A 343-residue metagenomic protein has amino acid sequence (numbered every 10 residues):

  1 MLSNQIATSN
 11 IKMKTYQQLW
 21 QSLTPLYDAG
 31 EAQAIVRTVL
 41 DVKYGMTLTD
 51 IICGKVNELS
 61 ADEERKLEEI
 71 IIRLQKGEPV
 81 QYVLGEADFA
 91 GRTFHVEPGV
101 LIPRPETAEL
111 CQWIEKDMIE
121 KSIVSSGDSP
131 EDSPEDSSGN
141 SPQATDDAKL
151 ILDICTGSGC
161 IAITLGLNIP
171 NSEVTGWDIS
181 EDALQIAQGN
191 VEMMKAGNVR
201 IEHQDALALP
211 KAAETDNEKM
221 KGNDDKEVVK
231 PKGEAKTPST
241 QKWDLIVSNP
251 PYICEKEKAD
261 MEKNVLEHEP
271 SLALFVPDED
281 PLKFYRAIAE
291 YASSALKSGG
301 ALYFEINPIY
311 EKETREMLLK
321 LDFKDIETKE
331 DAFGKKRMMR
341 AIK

Functional and structural regions predicted by a protein language model:
M1-K12, I119-D128, G139-L150, T215-G222 (+1 more regions): Short, basic, low-complexity termini and linkers enriched in Ser/Thr/Gly/Pro that act as targeting/leader peptides
S9-L84: N-terminal auxiliary segments of SAM/dcSAM-dependent transferases
Q18, T38, K66-E69, E109 (+5 more regions): Alpha-helical elements of Rossmann-like donor-binding domains used by nucleotide-donor carbohydrate transfer enzymes
K55, G85, E97-P98, N249 (+1 more regions): A secondary-structure boundary/capping signal
E63, P103-E106, F284: An acidic site on a long C-lobe helix of protein kinase domains
E68-S125, D132, D136-S137, S141-P170 (+4 more regions): SAM-dependent Rossmann-like transferase core, predominantly class I methyltransferases with a strong bias toward
N168-E173, W177-K343: S-adenosylmethionine
